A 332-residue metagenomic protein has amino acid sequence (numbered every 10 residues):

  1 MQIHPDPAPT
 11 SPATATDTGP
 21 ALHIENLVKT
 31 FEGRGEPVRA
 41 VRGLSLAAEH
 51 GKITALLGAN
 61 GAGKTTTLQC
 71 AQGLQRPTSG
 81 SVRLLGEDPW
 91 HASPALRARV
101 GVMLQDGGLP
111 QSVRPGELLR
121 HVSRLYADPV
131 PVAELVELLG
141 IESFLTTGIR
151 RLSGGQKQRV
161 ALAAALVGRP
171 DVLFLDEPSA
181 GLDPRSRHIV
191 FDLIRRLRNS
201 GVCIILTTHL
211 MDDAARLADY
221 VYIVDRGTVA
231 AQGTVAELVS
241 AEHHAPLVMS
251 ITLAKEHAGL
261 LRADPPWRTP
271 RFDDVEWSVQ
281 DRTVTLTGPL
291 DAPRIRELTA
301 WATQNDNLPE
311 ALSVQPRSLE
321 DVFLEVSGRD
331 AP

Functional and structural regions predicted by a protein language model:
A13-H23, V28-G43, H50, S93: A short, flexible loop at the N-terminus of ABC-type nucleotide-binding domains that lies
Q72: Helix-to-loop junction immediately C-terminal to a conserved catalytic motif
G80-D88, L96: Conserved ABC transporter NBD signature motif
R120, R124, P129-F144: Conserved ABC ATPase "signature" region
L162: Hydrophobic anchor residue at the start of the ABC signature
L173-E177: Catalytic Walker B motif of ABC-type/P-loop ATPase nucleotide-binding domains
F191-P289: ABC transporter nucleotide-binding domain
